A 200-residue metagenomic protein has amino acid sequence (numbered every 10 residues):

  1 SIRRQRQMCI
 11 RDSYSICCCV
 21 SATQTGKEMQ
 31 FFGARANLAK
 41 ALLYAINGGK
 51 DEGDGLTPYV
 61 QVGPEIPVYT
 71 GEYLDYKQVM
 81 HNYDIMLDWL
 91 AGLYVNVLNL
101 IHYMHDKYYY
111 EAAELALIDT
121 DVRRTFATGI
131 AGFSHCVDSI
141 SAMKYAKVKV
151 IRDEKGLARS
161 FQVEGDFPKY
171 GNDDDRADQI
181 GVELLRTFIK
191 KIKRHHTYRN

Functional and structural regions predicted by a protein language model:
S1-I10: Single conserved hydrophobic/aromatic residue that forms the stacking wall/gate of nucleotide- or nucleobase-binding
R11-M104, K155-N172, R176, I180: N-terminal leader/propeptide and maturation segments of large enzyme subunits in energy/redox metabolism and hydrolases
L74-D75, Y110-L117: Short, charged/polar, low-complexity loop and linker segments that flank or interrupt alpha-helical bundles
N82, H102, T120-N200: Ordered core of a single globular domain
